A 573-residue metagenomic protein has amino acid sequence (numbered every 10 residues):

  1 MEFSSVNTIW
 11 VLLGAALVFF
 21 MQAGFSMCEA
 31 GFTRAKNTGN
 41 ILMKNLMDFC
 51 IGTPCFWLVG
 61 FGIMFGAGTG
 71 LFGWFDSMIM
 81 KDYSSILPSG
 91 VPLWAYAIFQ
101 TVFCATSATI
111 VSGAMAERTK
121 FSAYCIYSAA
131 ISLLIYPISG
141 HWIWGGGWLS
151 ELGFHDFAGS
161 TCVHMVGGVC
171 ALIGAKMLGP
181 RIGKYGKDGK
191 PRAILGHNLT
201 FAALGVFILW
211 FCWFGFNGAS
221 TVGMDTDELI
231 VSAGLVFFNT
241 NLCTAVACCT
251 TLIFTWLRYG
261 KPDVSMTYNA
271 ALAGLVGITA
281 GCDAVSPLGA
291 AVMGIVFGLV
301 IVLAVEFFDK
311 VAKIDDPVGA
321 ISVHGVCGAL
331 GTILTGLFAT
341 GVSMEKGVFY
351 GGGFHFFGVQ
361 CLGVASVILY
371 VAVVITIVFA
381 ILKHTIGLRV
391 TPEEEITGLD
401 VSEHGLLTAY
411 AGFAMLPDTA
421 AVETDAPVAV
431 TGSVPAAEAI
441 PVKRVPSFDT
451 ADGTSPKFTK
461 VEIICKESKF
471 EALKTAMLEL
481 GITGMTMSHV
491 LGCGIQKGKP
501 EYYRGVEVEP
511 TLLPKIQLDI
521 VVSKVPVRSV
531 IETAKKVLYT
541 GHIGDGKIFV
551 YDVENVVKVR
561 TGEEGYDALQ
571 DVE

Functional and structural regions predicted by a protein language model:
M1-T450: Glycine- and aromatic-enriched membrane alpha-helices
S402-L407, A420-E573: Positively charged, small/polar-rich N-terminal and surface patches that mediate targeting and assembly and bind
